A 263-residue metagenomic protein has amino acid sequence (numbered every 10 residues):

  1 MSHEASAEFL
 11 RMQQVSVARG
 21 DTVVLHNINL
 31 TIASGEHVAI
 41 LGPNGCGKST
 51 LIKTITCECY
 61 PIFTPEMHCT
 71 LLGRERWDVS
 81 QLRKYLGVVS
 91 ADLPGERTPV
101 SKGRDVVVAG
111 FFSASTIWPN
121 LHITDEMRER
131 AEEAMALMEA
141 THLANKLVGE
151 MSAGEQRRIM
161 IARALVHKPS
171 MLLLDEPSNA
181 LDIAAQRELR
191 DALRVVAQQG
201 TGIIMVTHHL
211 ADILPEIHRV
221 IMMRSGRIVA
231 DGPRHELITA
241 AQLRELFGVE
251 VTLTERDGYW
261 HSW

Functional and structural regions predicted by a protein language model:
V108, I123-L143: Conserved ABC ATPase "signature" region
H122, L147-M151: Conserved ABC ATPase signature
K168: Conserved catalytic motifs of ABC-family nucleotide-binding domains
L172-E176: Catalytic Walker B motif of ABC-type/P-loop ATPase nucleotide-binding domains
T207-H208: H-loop/switch region of ABC-family ATPase nucleotide-binding domains
R244-W263: ABC ATPase nucleotide-binding domains
